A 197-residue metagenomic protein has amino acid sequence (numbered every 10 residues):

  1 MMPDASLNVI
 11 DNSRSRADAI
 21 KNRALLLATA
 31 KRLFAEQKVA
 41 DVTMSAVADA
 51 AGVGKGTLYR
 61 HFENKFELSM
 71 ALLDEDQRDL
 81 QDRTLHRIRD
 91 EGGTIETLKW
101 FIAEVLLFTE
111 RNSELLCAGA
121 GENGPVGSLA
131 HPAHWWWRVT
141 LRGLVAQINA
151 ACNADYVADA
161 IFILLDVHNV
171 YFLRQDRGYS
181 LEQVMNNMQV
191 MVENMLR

Functional and structural regions predicted by a protein language model:
M1-Q37, D41-A50, E67-M70: Basic, helix-initiating cap at the start of DNA-binding domains
G52-F62: Short hydrophobic/aromatic patch on the recognition helix
F62, G119-P125, I163-V167: Short helix-capping/turn signature of helix-turn-helix
A71, L85-R111, A158: Hydrophobic alpha-helical connector segments
D74-L80: Short, basic, alpha-helical segments at the C-terminal edge of helix-turn-helix-like DNA-binding modules
E96, W100-S128, Y171-R174: Amphipathic alpha-helical segments used for helix-helix packing
W100, F108, G124-D159, E182-N186: Amphipathic alpha-helical packing segments from all-alpha helical-bundle domains
L107-R111, L115, G143, Q147 (+2 more regions): Amphipathic C-terminal alpha-helical segment
